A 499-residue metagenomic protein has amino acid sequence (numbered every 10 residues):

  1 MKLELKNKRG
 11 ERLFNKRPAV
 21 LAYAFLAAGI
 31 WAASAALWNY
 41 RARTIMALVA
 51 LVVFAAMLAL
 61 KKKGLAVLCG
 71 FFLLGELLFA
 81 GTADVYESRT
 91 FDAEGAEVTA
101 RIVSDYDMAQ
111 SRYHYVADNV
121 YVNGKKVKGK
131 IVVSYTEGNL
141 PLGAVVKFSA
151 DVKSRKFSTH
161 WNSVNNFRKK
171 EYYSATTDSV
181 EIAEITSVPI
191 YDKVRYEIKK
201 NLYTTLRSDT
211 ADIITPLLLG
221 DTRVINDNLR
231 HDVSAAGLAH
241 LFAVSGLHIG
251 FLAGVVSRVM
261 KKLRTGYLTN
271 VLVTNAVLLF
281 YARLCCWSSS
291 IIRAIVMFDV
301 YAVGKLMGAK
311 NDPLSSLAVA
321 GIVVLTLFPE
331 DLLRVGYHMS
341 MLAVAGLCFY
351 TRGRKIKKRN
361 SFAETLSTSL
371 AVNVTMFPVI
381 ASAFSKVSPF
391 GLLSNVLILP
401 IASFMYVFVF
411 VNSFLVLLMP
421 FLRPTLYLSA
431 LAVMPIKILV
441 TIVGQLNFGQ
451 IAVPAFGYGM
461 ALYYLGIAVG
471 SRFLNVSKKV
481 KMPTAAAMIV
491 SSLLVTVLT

Functional and structural regions predicted by a protein language model:
M1-R89, R293, Y458-A461, V469-K481: N-terminal leader/targeting segments
K2-L5, R9-L21, A36-W38, S111 (+1 more regions): C-terminal regulatory/interaction regions
K2-R12, F72-H240: Membrane-interface helix/helix-cap signal primarily in integral membrane proteins
L21, L60, G64-L68, L229-L392 (+1 more regions): Hydrophobic alpha-helical transmembrane segments in multi-pass membrane proteins
G29, A100, A150, L217 (+6 more regions): Divalent metal-coordination and catalytic microenvironments
A32-T44, V335, P389-L393, G449-F456: Membrane-helix interface and helix-disruption motif detector
G346-A452: Alpha-helical transmembrane segments of multi-pass integral membrane proteins
